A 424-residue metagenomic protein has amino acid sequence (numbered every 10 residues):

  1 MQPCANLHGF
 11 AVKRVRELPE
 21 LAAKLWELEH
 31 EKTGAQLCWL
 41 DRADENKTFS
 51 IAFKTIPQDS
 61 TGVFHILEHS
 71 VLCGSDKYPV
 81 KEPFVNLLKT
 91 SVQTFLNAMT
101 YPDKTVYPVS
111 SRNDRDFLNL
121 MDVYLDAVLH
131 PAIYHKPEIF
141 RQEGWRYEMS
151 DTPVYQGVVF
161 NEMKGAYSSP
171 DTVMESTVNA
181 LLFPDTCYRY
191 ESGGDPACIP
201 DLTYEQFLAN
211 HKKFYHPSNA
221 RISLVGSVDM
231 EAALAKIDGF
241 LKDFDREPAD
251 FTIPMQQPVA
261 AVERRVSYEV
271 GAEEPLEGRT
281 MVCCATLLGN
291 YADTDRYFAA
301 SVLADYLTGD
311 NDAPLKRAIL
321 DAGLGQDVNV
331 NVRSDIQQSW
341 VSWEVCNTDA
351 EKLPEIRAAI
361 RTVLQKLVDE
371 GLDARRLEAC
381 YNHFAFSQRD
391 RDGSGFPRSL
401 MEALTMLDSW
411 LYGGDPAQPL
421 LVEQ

Functional and structural regions predicted by a protein language model:
M1-D44: N- or domain-start disorder-to-order transition segments that initiate the globular core
M1-G9, I56, S70-A260, P275-A299 (+1 more regions): Charge-rich, well-structured scaffold segments of protease-associated domains
K24-E31, V262-E274: Short acidic-hydrophobic surface loop/beta-edge motif
H30-K32, A43, K54-I56, R112-N113: Secondary-structure transition/turn motif
L37-L40, A209-K213, R264-E273: Short, surface-exposed beta-strand/loop micro-motifs that present aromatic residues
E45-F49: Short, conserved catalytic-motif segment at the N-terminal edge
A52-G62: Short pre-active-site segment immediately N-terminal to the catalytic Zn-binding motif
V63, L67-V71: Active-site His/Glu-centered metal-binding helix of metallohydrolases
